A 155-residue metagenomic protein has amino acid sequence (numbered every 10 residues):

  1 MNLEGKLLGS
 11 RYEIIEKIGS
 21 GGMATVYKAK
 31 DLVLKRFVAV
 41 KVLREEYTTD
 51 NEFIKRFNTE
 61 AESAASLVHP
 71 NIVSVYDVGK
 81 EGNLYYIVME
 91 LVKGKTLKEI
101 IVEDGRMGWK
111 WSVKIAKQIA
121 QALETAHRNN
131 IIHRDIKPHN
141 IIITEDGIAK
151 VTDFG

Functional and structural regions predicted by a protein language model:
I15-G21, V26: Protein kinase glycine-rich loop
G19, T59, V68-N71, L84: Flexible N-lobe loop architecture of eukaryotic-like protein kinase catalytic domains
K30-F37: Conserved N-lobe loop of protein kinases adjacent to the ATP-binding glycine-rich P-loop
R44-S66: AlphaC helix of the eukaryotic protein kinase fold
V78: Activation-segment/catalytic-loop signature of the eukaryotic protein kinase fold
G82-T96, I100: Conserved short submotifs of the Hanks-type protein kinase catalytic core that shape the nucleotide-binding pocket
I115-A116: Activation segment signature within eukaryotic-like protein kinase domains
A120-I131: Protein kinase catalytic-loop region centered on the HRD/HxD motif
